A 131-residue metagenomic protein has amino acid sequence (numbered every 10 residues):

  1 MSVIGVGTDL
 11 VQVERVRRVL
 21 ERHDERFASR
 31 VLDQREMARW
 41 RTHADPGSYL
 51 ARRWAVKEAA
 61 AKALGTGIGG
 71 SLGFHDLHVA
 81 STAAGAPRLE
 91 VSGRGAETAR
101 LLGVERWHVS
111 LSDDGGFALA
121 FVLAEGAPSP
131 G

Functional and structural regions predicted by a protein language model:
M1-G131: Core catalytic alpha/beta fold that binds nucleotide/phospho-ligands
